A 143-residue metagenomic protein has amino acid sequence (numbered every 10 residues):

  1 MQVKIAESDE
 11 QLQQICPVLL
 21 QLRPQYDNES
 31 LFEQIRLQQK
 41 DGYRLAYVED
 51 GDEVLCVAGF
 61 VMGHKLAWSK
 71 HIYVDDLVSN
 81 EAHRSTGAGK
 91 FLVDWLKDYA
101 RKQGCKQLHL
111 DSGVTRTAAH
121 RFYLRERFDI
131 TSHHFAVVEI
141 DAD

Functional and structural regions predicted by a protein language model:
M1-S69, V93-D94, V138-I140: Acetyl-CoA-dependent GNAT
R23, D75, N80, G113: Residue-level recognition of the GNAT/N-acetyltransferase active site
Y47, G59, Y73, V78 (+2 more regions): Conserved beta-strand segments that form the floor/walls of ligand-binding pockets within enzyme and binding domains
M62-K65, A82, T115-T117, I140-A142: Short coil/turn motifs at secondary-structure junctions
H64-V74, R84, I130-T131: A conserved beta-turn-beta hairpin within the catalytic core of GNAT-like acetyltransferases that forms part
S79, S85-D98, R125: Conserved acetyl-CoA-binding loop-helix of GNAT-fold acetyltransferases
K90, K102, V114-H133, V137-E139: Conserved active-site alpha-helix within GNAT-family acetyltransferase domains
A100-S112: Conserved GNAT acetyl-CoA-binding A-motif
